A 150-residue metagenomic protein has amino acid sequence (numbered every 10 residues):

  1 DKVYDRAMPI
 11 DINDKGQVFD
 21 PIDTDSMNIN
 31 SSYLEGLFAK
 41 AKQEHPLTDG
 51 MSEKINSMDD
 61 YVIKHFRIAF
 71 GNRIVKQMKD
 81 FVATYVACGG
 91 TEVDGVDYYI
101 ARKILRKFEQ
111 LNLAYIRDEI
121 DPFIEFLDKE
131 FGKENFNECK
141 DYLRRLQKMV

Functional and structural regions predicted by a protein language model:
D1-V150: C-terminal regulatory/interaction module of P-loop NTP-utilizing enzymes
